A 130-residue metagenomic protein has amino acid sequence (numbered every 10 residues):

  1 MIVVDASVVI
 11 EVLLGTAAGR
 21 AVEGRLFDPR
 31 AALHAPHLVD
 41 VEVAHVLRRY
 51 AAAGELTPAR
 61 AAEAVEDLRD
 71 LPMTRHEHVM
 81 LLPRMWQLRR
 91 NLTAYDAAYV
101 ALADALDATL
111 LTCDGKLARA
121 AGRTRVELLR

Functional and structural regions predicted by a protein language model:
M1, V100-R130: Acidic, PIN/NYN-like endoribonuclease modules and their adjacent C-terminal/linker elements
M1-L38, Y50-A59, R123: Short, well-structured N-terminal submotif of metal-dependent ribonuclease cores
V4, A35, H76, A94-A97 (+1 more regions): Short beta-strand scaffold positions
V8-V9, V39, L81, Y99 (+1 more regions): Alpha-helix capping/helix-boundary segments
A21, E42, R84, R119-A120: Phosphate- and divalent-cation-binding pockets in alpha/beta enzyme and binding domains that engage nucleotide-derived
R30-L33, M73, D104-T109: Short active-site oxyanion
H45-A52, A105: Short glycine/serine- and small hydrophobic-enriched flexible loop segments
R60-R90: Acidic catalytic patch
